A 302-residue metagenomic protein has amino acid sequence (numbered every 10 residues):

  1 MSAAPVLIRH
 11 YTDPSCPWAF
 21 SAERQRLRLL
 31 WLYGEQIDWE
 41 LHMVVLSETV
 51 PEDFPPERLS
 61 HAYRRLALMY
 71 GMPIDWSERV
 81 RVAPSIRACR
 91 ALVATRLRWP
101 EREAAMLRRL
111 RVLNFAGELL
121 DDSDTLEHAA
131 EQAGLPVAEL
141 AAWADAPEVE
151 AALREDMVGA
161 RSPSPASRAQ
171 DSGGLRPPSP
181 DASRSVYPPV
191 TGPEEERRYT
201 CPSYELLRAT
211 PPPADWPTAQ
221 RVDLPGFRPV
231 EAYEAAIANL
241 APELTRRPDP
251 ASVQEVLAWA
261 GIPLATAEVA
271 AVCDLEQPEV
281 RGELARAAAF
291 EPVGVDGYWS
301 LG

Functional and structural regions predicted by a protein language model:
M1, R9, L32, E194-R197: Generic structural signal for beta-strand residues in well-ordered domains
S2-R28, H42: Local sequence-structure signature of Cys/Sec-based thiol-disulfide redox active-site neighborhoods
A3, G34-Q36, A287: Short, well-ordered coil/turn elements that cap or connect secondary structure elements
P5, A88, R198-C201: A structure-centric signal for secondary-structure junctions around beta-strands
P17, E48, P213: Flexible, glycine-rich phosphate/dinucleotide-binding loops and adjacent beta-alpha linkers at cofactor/substrate
S21-H128, T266-V269: Structural alpha/beta surface segment adjacent to cysteine/selenocysteine redox centers across thiol/disulfide enzymes
E23-L30, V112-L301: C-terminal cap of thioredoxin/glutaredoxin-like
